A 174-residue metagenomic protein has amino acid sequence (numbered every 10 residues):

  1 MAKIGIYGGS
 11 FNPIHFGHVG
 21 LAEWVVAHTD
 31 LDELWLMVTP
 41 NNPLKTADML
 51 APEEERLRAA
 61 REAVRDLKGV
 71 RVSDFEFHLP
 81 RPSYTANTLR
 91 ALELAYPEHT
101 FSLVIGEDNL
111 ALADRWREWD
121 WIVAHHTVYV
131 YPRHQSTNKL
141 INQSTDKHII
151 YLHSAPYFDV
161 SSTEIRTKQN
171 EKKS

Functional and structural regions predicted by a protein language model:
M1-S174: Nucleotidyltransferase catalytic core that binds NTPs
